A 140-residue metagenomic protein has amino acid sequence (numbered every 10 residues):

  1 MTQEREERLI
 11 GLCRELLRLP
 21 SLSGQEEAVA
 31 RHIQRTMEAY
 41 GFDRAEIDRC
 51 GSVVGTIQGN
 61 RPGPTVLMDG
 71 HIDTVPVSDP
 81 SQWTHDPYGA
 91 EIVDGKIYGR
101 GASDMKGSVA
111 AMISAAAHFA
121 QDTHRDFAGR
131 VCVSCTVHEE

Functional and structural regions predicted by a protein language model:
M1-V77: N-terminal helical capping/dimerization or prosegment-like subdomains of hydrolases acting on amide or phosphate bonds
G24, N60, I97, D104 (+1 more regions): Glycine-/small-residue-rich active-site loops that bind phosphorylated ligands and cofactors
C50, G95, H138: Residues that form or immediately flank small-molecule/cofactor binding pockets and catalytic motifs
P64-C132: Active-site metal-coordination/substrate-binding segment of hydrolases, especially metallo-dependent peptidases
R130-E140: Gly/Ser-rich oxyanion-binding loop with an adjacent helix/lid that shapes the negatively charged ligand pocket
